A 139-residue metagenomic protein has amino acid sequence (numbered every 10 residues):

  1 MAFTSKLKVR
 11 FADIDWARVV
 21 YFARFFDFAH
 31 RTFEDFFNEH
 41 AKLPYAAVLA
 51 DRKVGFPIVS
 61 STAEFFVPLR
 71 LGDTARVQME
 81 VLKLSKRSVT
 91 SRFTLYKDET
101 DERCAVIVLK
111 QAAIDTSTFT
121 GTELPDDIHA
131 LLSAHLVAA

Functional and structural regions predicted by a protein language model:
M1-V59, D115-A139: Hot-dog-fold acyl-thioester-processing enzymes
K6-R10, E64, K110: Generic structural detector for well-ordered beta-strands
V9, V19, A63, S91-T94: Intrinsically disordered, low-complexity segments enriched in small/polar residues
N38-L84, V89, I107: Hydrophobic beta-strand-centered segment that forms part of the acyl-chain substrate-binding groove
P68-T74, V81-A139: HotDog/MaoC-like acyl-thioester-processing domains
